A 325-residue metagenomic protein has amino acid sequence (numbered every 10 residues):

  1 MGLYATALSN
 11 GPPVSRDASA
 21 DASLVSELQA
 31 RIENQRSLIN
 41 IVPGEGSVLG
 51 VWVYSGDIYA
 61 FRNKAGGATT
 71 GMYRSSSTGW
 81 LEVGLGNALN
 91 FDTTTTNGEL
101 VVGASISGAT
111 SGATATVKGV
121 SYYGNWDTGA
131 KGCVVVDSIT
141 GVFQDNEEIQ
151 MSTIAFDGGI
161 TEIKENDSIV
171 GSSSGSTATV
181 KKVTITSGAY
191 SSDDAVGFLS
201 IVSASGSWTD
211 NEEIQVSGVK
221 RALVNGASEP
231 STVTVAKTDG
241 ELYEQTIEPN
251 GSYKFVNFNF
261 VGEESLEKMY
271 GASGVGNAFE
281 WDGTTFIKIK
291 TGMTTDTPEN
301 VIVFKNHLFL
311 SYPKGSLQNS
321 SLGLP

Functional and structural regions predicted by a protein language model:
M1-S111, T140-T153, G158-S174, S203-P325: Recognizes the extracellular SEMA beta-propeller fold with strongest preference for semaphorin/plexin SEMA domains
S105, T116, V135, T179-K181 (+1 more regions): Residues located in well-ordered beta-strands
T114-W126, S176-Y190, V224-V235: Short beta-strand-centered aromatic/proline hotspots
N125-V135, S187-S200: Short, solvent-exposed secondary-structure boundary/capping segments
A130, V135, A178, A195 (+3 more regions): N-terminal, helix-rich and Lys/Arg-enriched segments in bacterial and organellar proteins
